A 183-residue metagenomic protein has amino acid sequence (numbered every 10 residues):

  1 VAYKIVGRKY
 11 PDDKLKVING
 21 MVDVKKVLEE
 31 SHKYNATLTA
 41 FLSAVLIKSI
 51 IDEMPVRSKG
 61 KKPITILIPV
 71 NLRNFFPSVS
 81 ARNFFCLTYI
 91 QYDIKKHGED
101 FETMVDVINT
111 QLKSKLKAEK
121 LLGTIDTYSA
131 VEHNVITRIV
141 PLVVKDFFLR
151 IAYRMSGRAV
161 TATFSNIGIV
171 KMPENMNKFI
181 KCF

Functional and structural regions predicted by a protein language model:
V1-A36: Flexible, P/S/T/G-rich "lid" or insertion loops adjacent to the active sites of thioester-utilizing
K4, L38-L46, K59-T65: Short, structured secondary-structure boundary patches
N19-V22, L28, I51-F183: Acyl-thioester-dependent acyl-group transfer interface
V27, L38-I50, I108: Structural preference for long, well-ordered alpha-helical segments in enzyme cores
A36-T37, E99: A generic structural signal for alpha-helix starts
